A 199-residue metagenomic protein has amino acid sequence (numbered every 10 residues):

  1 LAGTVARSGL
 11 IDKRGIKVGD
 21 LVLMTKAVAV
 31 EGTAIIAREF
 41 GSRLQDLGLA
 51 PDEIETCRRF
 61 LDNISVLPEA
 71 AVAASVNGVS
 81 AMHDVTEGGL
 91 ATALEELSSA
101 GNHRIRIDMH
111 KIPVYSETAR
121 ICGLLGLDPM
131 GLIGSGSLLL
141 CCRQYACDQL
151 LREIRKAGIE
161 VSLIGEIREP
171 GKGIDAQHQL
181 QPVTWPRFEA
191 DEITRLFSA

Functional and structural regions predicted by a protein language model:
L1-D12, D52-A71: Active-site glycine-rich loop that binds ribose-phosphate moieties when present
L1-R43, E166: Glycine-rich anion-binding loops of enzyme active sites
R7-G15, T25, A70-A71, E95 (+2 more regions): A generic local secondary-structure boundary/capping motif
R58-G134: Active-site-proximal betaalpha loop/short-helix elements that scaffold phosphoryl/nucleotidyl transfer chemistry
S135-C141: A short beta-alpha structural unit
C142-D148: Helix N-cap motif at beta-to-alpha junctions
K156-A199: Acidic, Ser/Thr/Pro-rich beta/coil linker or hinge segments at domain junctions
